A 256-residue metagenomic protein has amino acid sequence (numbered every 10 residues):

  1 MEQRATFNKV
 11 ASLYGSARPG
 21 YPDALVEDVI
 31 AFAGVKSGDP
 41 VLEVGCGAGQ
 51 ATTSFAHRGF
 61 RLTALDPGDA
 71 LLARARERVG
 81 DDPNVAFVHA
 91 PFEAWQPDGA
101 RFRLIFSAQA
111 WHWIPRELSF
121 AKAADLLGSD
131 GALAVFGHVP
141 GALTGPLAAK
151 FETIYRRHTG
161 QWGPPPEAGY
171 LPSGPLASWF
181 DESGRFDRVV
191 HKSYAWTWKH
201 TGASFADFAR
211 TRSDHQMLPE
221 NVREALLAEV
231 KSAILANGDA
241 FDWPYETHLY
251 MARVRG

Functional and structural regions predicted by a protein language model:
M1-D39: Conserved class I S-adenosyl-L-methionine
P40-L42, A48-W95: Class I SAM-dependent methyltransferase SAM/SAH-binding core
W95-I105: A short acidic, Gly/Pro-enriched loop at the edge of an enzyme's catalytic core that lines a small-molecule cofactor
R103-E117: A short SAM/SAH-binding and catalytic strip from SAM-dependent methyltransferases
L118-S129: A short glycine-rich, Lys/Arg-flanked "PGG" loop and its adjoining helix->strand segment in the class I
G128-A195: Conserved catalytic/acceptor-binding region of the Class I
P172-G256: Conserved Class I S-adenosyl-L-methionine
